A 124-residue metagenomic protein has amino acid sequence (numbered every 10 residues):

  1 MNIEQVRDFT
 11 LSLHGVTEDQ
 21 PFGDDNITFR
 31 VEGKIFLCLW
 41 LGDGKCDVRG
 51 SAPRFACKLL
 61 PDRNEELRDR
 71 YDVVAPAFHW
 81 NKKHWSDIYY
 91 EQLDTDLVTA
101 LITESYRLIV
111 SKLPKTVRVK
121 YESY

Functional and structural regions predicted by a protein language model:
M1-Y124: Charge-dense, helix-prone N-terminal extensions
